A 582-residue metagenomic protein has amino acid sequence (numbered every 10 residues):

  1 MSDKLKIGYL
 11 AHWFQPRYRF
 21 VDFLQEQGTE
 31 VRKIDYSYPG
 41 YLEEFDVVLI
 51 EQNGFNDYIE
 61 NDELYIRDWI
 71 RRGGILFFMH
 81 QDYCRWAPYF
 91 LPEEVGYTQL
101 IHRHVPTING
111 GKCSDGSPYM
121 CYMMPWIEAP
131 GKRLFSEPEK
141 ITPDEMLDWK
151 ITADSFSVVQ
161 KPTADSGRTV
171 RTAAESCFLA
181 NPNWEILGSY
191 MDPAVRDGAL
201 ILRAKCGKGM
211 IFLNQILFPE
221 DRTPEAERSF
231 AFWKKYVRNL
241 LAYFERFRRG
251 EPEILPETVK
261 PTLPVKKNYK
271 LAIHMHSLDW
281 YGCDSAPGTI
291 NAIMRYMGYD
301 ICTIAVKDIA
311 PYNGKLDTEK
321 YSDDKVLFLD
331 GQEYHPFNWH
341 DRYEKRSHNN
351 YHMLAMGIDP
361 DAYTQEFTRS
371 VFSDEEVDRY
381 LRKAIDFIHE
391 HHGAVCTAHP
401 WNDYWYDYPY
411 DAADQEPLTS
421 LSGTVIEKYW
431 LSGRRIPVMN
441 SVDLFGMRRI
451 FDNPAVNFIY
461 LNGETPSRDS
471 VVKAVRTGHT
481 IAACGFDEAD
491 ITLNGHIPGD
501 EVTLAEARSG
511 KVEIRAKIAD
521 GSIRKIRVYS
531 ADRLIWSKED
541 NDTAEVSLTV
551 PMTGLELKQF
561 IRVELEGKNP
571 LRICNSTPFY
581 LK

Functional and structural regions predicted by a protein language model:
D3-I7, G96, A180-T262: Extracellular ligand-binding/catalytic regions of CAZymes and related secreted enzymes and adhesion modules
K4-G96: Helical hinge/lid and interdomain linker segments adjacent to catalytic or ligand-binding clefts that mediate domain
R17-R19, Y41-L42, N56-E63, F78-H80 (+7 more regions): Extracytoplasmic/secreted cell-surface and envelope-processing proteins
D46-E51, F77, I211-Q215, T303 (+2 more regions): Structural motif
N56-S155: A glycine-rich, often tryptophan-bearing local segment used as a flexible ligand/cofactor-contacting loop or short
R72-I75, G209, Y299, V326 (+1 more regions): A short helix->loop->beta-strand "cap" motif at the edges of active sites that frequently abuts
E251, L255-K267, H276, W280 (+3 more regions): C-terminal functional module detector
P261-A398, D403-D411, L421-I426, M439-R448 (+2 more regions): A metal-dependent hydrolase metal-coordination microenvironment
